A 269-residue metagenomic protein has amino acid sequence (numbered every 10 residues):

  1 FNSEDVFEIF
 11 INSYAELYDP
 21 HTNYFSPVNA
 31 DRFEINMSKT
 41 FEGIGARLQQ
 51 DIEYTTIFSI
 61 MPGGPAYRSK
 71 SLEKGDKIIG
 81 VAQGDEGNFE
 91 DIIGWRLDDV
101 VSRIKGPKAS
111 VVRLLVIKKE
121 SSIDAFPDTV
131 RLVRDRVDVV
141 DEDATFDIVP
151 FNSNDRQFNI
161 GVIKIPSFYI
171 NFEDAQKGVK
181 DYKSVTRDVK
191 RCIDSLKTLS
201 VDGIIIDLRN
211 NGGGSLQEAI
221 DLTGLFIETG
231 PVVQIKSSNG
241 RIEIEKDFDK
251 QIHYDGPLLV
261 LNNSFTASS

Functional and structural regions predicted by a protein language model:
F1-G43: Extended, domain-scale alpha-helical bundle/helix-rich regions
F25-F41, Q50, T56-M61, P65-R68 (+1 more regions): Cleft-lining beta-strand/loop regions that shape enzyme active-site pockets
G75: Conserved catalytic motifs of ABC-family nucleotide-binding domains
